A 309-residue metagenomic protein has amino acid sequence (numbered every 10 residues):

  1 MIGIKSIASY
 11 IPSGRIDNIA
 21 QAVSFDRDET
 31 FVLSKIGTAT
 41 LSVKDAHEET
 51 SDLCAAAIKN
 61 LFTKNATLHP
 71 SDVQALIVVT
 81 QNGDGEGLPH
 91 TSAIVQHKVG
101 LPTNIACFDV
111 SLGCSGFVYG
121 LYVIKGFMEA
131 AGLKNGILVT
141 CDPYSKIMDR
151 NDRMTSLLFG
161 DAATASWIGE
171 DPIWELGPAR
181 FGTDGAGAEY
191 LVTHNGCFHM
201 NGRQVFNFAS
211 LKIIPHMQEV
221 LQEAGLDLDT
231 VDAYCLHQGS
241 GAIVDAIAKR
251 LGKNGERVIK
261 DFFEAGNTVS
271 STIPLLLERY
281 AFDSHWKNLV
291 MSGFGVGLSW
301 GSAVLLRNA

Functional and structural regions predicted by a protein language model:
M1-A46, R150-L211, P215, E219 (+2 more regions): Condensing-enzyme catalytic core mediating Claisen C-C bond formation in acyl metabolism
I4, T50-F108, L226-V244: Conserved beta-ketoacyl condensing-enzyme motif
I4-S6, V32, L61, L76 (+6 more regions): Buried hydrophobic positions in well-ordered alpha/beta secondary-structure cores of metabolic enzymes
A8, V79, S111, G136-D142 (+2 more regions): Short beta-strand segments
D28, T50-N65, A209-A224, L276: Short, well-ordered amphipathic alpha-helical segments that serve as non-catalytic structural scaffolds within diverse
T38, A75-V78, H97-S111, I147-D149 (+1 more regions): Glycine/charged-rich beta-loop-alpha catalytic/anionic-binding loops adjacent to active sites
S51, A55, G83-D84, P89 (+3 more regions): Claisen-condensing/thiolase-fold acyl-transfer catalytic domains that form or cleave C-C bonds in fatty acid
E129-G160: Flexible, glycine-rich active-site loops centered on histidine and acidic residues that chelate a metal or position
